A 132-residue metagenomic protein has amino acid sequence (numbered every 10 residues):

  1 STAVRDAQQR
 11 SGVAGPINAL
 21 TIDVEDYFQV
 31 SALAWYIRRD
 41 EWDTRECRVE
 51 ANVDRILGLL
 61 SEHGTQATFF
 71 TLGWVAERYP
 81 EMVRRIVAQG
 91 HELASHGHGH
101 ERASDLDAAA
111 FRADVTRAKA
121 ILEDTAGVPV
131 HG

Functional and structural regions predicted by a protein language model:
S1-G132: Catalytic alpha-helical scaffold of carbohydrate-active enzymes acting on polysaccharides/glycoconjugates
